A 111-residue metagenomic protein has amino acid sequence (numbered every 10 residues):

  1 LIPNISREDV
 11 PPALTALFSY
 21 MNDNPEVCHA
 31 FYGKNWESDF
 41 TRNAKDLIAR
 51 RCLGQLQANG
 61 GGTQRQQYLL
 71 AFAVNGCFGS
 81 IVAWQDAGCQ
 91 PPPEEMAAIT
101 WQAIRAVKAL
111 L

Functional and structural regions predicted by a protein language model:
L1-H29, E37: Hydrophobic alpha-helical connector segments
L1-N4, G76-A87: Solvent-exposed, amphipathic alpha-helical segments
R7, P11, T41, Q67 (+1 more regions): Short, structured helix-loop boundary elements
A16-S19, N35-G60, Q64-F78, R105 (+1 more regions): Amphipathic alpha-helical packing segments from all-alpha helical-bundle domains
H29-F31, P93: Short, hydrophobic secondary-structure boundary micro-motifs
Q66, A83-L111: C-terminal peripheral helix-coil segments that are non-catalytic and often amphipathic
